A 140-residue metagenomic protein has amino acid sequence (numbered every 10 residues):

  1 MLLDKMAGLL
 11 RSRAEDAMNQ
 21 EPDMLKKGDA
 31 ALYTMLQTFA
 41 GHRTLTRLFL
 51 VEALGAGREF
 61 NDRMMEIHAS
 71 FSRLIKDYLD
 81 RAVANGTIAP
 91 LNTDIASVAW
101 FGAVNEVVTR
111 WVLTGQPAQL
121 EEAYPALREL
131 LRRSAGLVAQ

Functional and structural regions predicted by a protein language model:
M1-Q20, K26-Q37, L48, E66-R73 (+2 more regions): Alpha-helical structural segments
S12-E21, G57-R58, H68-A96, W100 (+2 more regions): Hydrophobic alpha-helical bundle segments that form small-molecule/ligand-binding pockets
G28-A31, E52, A56, N92-A96 (+2 more regions): Short, conserved alpha-helical segments within structured domains
Y33-G41, R73-A84, F101-A103, T109-R110 (+1 more regions): C-terminal peripheral helix-coil segments that are non-catalytic and often amphipathic
A40-E59: Amphipathic alpha-helical segments used for helix-helix packing
R47-F49, L91, L120: Short, hydrophobic secondary-structure boundary micro-motifs
N61-R63: A surface-exposed regulatory interaction patch that couples sensing to output across bacterial transport/metabolic
